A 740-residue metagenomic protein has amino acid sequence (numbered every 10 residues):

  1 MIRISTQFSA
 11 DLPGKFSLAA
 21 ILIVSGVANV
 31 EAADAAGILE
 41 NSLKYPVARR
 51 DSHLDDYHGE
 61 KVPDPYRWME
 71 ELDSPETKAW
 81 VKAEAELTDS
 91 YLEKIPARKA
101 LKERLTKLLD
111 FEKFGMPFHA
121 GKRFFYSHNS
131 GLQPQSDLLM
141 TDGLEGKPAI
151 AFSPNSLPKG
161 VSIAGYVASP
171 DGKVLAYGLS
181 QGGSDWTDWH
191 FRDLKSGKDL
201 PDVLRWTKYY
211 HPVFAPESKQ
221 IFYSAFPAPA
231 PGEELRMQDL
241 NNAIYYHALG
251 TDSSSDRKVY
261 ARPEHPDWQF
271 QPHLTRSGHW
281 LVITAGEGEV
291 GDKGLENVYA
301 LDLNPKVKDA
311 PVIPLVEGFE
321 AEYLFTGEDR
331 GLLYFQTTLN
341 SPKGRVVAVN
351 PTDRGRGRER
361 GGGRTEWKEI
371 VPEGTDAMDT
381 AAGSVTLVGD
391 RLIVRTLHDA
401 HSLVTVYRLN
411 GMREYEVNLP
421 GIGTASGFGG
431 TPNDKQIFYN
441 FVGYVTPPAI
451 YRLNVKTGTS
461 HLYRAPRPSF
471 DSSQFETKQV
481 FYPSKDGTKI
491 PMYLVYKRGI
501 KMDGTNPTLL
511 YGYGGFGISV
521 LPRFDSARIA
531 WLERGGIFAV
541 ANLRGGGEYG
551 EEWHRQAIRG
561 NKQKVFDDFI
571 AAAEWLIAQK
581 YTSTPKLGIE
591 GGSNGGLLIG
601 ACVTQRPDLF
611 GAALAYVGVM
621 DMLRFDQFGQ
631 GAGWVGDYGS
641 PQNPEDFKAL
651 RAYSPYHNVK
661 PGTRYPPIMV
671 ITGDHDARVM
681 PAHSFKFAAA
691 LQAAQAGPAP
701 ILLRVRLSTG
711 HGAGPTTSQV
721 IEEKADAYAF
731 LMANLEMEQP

Functional and structural regions predicted by a protein language model:
M1-L12: N-terminal secretory signal peptides that target proteins for export/translocation
K15-G26: Bacterial N-terminal signal peptides
N29-L409, R413-I422, S426-Q436, V442-P448 (+5 more regions): Beta-propeller folds
N129, T338, V442, Y511-F516 (+2 more regions): Glycine-rich His-Gly loop
N155-Y166, L179-S184, K198, V455-T459 (+4 more regions): Cap/lid segment of the alpha/beta-hydrolase catalytic domain
Q269, G278, K293-V298, A321-Y323 (+22 more regions): Active-site lining segments that contact anionic ligands and/or coordinate catalytic metals
F335-L339, V385-D390, V394-D399, Y482-I490 (+6 more regions): C-terminal substrate/ligand-recognition segments
A527, R534, V540-P740: Active-site-proximal cap/loop segments of hydrolase catalytic domains
